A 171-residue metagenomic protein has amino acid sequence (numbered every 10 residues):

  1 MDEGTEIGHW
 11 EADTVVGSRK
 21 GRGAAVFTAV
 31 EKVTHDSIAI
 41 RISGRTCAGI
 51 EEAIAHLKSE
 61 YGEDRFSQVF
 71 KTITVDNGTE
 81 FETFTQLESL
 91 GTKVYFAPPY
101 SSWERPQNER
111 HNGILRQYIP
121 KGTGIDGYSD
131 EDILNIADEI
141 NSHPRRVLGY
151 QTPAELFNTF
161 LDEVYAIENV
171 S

Functional and structural regions predicted by a protein language model:
M1-V26: Mobile-element integrase/transposase regions, centering on the N-terminal DNA-binding/Zn-coordinating module
S18, R22, A39-D64: Active-site beta-loop-alpha junctions of metal-dependent nucleic acid enzymes, especially the RNase H-like/DDE
E31-K32: Short, acidic, Ser/Thr-enriched surface-loop or helix-capping motifs
H35-I40, F96, K121: Short small-residue beta-strand/loop micro-motif enriched in glycine and branched aliphatics
F70-T72: Short active-site oxyanion
V75-N77, E82-L87, F96-I119, D126-D138: RNase H-like two-metal-ion nuclease catalytic core shared by retroviral integrases and related mobile-element nucleases
S89-G91: Short, structured coil segments at secondary-structure junctions
K121-S171: C-terminal domain-tail junction helix/linker
